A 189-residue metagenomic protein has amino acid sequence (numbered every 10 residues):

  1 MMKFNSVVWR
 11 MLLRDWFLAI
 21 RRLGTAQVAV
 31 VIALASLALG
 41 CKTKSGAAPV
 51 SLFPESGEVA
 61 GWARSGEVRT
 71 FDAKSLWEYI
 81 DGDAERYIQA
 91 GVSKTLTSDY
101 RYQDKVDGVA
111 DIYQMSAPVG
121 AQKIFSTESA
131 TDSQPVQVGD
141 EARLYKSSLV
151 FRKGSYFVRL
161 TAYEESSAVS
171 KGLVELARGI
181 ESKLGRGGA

Functional and structural regions predicted by a protein language model:
M1-R22: N-terminal secretory signal peptides that target proteins for export/translocation
Q27-A38: Bacterial N-terminal signal peptides
C41-D107, T131-P135, F157, Y163-A189: N-terminal "mature-domain start" segment
T95-R101, Y145-R152: Short, surface-exposed beta-strand/loop micro-motifs that present aromatic residues
V106-V109, L144-K146: Short, surface-exposed coil-to-beta transition loops
D111-Q114: Short, well-ordered beta-strand segments in beta-rich or mixed alpha/beta enzyme and ligand-binding folds
S116-G120, R143-L144, F157, E164-A168: Solvent-exposed loop/turn segments at secondary-structure junctions within structured extracellular/periplasmic domains
S116-G139: N-terminal low-complexity, intrinsically disordered segments
